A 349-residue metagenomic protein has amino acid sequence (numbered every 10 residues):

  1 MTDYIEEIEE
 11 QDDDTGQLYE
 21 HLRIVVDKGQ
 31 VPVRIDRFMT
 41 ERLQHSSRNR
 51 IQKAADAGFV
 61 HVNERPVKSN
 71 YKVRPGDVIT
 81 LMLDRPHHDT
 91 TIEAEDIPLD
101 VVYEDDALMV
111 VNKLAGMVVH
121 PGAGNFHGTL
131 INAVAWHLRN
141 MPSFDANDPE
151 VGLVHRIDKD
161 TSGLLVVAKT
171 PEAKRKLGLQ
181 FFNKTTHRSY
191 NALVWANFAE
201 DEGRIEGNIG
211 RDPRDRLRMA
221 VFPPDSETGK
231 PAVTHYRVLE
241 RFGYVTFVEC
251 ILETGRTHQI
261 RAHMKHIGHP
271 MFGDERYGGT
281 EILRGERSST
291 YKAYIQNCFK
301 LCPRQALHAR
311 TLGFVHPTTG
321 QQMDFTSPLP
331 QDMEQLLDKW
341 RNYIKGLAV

Functional and structural regions predicted by a protein language model:
M1-V349: RNA pseudouridine synthases
